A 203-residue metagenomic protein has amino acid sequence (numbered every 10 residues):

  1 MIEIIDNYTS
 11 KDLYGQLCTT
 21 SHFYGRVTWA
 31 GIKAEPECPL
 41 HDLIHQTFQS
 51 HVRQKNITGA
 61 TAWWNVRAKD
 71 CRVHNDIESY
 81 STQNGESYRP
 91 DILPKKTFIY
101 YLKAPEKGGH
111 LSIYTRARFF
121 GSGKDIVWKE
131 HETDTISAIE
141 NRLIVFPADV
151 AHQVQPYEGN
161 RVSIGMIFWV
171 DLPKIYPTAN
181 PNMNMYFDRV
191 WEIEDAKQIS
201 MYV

Functional and structural regions predicted by a protein language model:
M1, G121, P181-V203: Fe(II)/2-oxoglutarate
M1-V73, Y80, H110, N182-V190: Non-heme Fe(II)/2-oxoglutarate
I5, D134-A138, M201: Generic detection of short hydrophobic beta-strand segments and adjacent strand-loop junctions
N56-D188: Catalytic core of non-heme Fe(II) oxygenases with the double-stranded beta-helix
